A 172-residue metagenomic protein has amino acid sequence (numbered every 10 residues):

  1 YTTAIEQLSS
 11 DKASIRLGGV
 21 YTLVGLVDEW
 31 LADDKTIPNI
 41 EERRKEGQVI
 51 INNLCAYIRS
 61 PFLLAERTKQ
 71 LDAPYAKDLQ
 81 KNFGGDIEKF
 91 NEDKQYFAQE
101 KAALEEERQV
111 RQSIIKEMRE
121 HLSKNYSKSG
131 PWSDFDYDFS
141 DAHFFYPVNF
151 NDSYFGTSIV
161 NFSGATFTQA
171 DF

Functional and structural regions predicted by a protein language model:
Y1-Y137: N-terminal capping/linker segments that flank leucine-rich repeat
K128-F172: Tandem repeat scaffolds
